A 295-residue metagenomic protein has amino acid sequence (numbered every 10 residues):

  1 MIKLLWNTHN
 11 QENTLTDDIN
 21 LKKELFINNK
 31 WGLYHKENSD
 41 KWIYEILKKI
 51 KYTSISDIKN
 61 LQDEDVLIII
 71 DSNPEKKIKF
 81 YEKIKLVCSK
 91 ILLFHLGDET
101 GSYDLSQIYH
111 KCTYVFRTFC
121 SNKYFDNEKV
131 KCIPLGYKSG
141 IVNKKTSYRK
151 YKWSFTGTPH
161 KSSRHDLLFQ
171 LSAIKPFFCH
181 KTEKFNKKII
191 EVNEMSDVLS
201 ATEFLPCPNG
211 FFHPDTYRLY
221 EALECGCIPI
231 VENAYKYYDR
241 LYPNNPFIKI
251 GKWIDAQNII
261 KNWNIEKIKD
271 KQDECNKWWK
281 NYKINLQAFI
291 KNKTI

Functional and structural regions predicted by a protein language model:
M1-K249, W278-T294: Nucleotide-sugar donor-binding catalytic core of glycosyltransferases
Y237, A256, K271-E274, I290: Residue-level detector of alpha-helical recognition elements and their boundaries
I248, W253-A256: Catalytic cores of eukaryotic secretory-pathway lumenal/extracellular enzymes that build and remodel glycoconjugates
N258-W278: Conserved donor-nucleotide binding/catalytic region of nucleotide-linked donor-dependent transferases
